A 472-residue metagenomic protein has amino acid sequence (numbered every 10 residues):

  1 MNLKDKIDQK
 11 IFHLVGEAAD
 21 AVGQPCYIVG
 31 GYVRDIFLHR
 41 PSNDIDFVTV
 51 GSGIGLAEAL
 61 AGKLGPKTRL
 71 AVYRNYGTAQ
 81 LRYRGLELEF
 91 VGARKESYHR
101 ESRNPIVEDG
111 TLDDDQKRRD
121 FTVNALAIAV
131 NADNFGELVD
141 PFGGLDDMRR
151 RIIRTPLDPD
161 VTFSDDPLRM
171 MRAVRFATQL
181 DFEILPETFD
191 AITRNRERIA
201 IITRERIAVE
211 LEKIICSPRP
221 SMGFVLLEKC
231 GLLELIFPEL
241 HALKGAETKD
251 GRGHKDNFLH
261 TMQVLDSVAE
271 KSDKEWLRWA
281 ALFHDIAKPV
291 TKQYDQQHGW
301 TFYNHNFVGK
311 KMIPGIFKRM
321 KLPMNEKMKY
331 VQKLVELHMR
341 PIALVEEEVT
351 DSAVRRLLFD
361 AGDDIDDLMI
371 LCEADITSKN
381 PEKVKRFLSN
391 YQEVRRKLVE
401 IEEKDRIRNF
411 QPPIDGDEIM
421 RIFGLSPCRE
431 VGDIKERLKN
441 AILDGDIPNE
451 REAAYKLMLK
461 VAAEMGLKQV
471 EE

Functional and structural regions predicted by a protein language model:
M1-E472: Catalytic cores of the polymerase beta-like nucleotidyltransferase superfamily and closely associated nucleotide
